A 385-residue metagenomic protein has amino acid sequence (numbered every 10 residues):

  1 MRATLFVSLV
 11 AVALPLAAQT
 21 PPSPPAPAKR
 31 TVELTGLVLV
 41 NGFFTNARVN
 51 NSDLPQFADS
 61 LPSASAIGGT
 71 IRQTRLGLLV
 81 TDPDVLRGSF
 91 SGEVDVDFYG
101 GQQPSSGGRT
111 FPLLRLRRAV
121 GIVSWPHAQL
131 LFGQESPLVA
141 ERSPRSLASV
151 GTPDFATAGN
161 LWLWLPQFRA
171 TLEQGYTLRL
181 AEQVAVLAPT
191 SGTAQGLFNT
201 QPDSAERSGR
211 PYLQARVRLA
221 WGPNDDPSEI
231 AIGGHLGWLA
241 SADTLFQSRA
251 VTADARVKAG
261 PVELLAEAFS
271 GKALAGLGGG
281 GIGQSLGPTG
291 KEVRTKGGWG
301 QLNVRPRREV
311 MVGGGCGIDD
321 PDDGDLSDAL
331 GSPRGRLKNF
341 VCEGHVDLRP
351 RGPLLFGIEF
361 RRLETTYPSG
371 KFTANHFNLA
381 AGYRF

Functional and structural regions predicted by a protein language model:
M1-F6: Bacterial N-terminal signal peptides that target proteins for export
A13-P15: N-terminal signal peptide c-region/cleavage motif recognized by signal peptidases
P21-L54, L61-G192, G209-Q214, R218-N224 (+2 more regions): Outer membrane beta-barrel
T45, P83, Y99-S105, E135-E141 (+9 more regions): Sequence/structural signature of outer-membrane beta-barrel proteins
S65-G68, G108-L113, F155-N160, D203-G209 (+4 more regions): Replace "Gram-negative outer membrane beta-barrel proteins" with "bacterial and organellar outer membrane beta-barrel
A215, A220-W221, D225-R336, G344: Detector for outer-membrane/organellar transmembrane beta-barrel domains, recognizing the amphipathic beta-strand
V312-G315, H345-R361: Conserved active-site loop/cleft motifs that coordinate metal ions or position small ligands
L348, T373-F385: Outer-membrane beta-barrel "beta-signal"
